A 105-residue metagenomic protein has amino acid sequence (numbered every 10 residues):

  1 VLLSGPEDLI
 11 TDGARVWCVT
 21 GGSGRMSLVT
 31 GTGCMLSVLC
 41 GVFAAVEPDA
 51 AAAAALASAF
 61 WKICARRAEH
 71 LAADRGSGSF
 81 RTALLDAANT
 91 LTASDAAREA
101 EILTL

Functional and structural regions predicted by a protein language model:
V1-S27: Conserved phosphate-donor
L9, M35-S37, A45: Short, electropositive, low-hydrophobicity segments enriched in small/polar residues
R15, V19, L28, T32 (+1 more regions): Amphipathic, alpha-helical segments enriched in basic
S23-C40, A50: Short glycine/threonine-rich catalytic loop with a Thr-x-Gly-x-Asp
G41-S79: Conserved post-catalytic alpha-helical subdomain immediately downstream of the catalytic base and nucleotide-binding
I63-L105: Charged C-terminal helix
